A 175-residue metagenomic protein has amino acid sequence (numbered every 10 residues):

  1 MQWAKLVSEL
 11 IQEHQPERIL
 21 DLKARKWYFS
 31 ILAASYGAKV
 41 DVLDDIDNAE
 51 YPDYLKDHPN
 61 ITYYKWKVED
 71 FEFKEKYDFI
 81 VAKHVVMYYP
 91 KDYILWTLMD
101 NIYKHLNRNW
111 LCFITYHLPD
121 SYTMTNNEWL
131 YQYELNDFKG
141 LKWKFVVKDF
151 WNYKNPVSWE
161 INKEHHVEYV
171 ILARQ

Functional and structural regions predicted by a protein language model:
M1-H14, R25-P59, K65-E72, D92-I94 (+1 more regions): Class I (Rossmann-like) S-adenosyl-L-methionine-dependent methyltransferase catalytic domain, capturing the SAM-binding
L22: Conserved beta-strand/loop positions that form the S-adenosyl-L-methionine
I31-A34, M99, Y103: A structural alpha-helix within SAM-dependent methyltransferase catalytic domains
V81: A conserved beta-strand element that flanks and buttresses the S-adenosyl-L-methionine
H84-Y88: Short catalytic micro-motifs in class I SAM-dependent methyltransferases
Y89-N101: A short, conserved alpha-helix within the catalytic core of class I
L106-C112: Short glycine-dipeptide loop
